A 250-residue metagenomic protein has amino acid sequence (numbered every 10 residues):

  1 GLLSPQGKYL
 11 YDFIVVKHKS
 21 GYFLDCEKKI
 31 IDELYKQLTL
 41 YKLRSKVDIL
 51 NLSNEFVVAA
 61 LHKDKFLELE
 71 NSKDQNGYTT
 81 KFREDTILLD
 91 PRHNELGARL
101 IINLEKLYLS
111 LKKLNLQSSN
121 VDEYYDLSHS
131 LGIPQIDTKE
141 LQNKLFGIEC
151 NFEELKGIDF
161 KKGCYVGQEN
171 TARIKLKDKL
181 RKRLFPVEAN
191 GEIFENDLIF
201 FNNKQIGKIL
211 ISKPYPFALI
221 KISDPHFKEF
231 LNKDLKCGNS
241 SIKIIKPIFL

Functional and structural regions predicted by a protein language model:
G1-D12, V16-K19: Acidic, proline/glycine-enriched N-terminal capping motif
L2, A59-L61, L100-I101, V187-A189 (+1 more regions): Short beta-strand element of the conserved SAM-dependent methyltransferase core
Q6, V15, L40, P91 (+4 more regions): Sterically constrained small-residue positions within well-ordered secondary structures of folded domains
Y9, D32-E33, K65-L69, K106-L111 (+3 more regions): Short, surface-exposed beta-strand/loop "edge" segments at domain boundaries and coil↔beta transitions
I14-L131, F201, K236: Acidic, low-complexity central loop/insert segments
H93-P186: Anionic-ligand-binding alpha/beta catalytic cores of soluble enzymes and soluble regulatory domains that recognize
I148-I158, Q168, A172-L250: Glycine-rich, small/acidic residue-mixed loop/short-helix segments
